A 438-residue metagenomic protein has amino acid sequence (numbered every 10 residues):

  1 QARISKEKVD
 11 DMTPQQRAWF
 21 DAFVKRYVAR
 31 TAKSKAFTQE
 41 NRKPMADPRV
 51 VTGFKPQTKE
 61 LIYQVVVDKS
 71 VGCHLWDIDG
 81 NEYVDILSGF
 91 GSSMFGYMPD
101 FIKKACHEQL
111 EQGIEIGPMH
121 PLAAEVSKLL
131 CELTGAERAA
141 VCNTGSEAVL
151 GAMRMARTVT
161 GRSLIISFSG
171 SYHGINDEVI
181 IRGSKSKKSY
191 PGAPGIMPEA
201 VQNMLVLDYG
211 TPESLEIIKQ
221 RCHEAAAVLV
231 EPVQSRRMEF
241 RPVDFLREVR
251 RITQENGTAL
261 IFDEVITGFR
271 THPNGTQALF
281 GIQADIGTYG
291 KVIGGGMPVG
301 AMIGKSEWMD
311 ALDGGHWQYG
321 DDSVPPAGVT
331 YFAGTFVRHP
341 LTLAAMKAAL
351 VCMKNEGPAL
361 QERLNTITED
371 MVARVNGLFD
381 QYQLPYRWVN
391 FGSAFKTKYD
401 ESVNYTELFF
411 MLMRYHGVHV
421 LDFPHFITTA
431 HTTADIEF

Functional and structural regions predicted by a protein language model:
Q1-F438: Conserved N-terminal phosphate-binding loop of PLP-dependent enzymes in the Aspartate aminotransferase
